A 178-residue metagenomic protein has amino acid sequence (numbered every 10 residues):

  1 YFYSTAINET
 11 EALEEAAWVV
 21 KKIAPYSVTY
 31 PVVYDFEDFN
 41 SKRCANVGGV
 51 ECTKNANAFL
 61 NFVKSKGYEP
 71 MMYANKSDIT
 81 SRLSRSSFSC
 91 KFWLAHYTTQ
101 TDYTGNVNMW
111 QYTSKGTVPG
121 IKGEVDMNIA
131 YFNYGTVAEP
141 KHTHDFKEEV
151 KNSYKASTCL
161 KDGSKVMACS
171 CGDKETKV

Functional and structural regions predicted by a protein language model:
Y1-G67: Substrate-binding cleft of extracellular glycoside hydrolase catalytic domains
Y1-Y3, Y30-F36, E69-Y73, K91-L94 (+1 more regions): Structural recognition of the beta-strand scaffold that forms the well-ordered cores of secreted hydrolase catalytic
N8-A12, S41-G49, I79-R85, D102-T104 (+1 more regions): Extracytoplasmic/secreted cell-surface and envelope-processing proteins
V20-K22, T29-D35, I79-L94: Accessory recognition modules or surfaces
D38-N40, K76, T98: A mature extracytoplasmic/lumenal domain signature
V63-S81: Aromatic-lined carbohydrate-recognition surfaces of secreted/lumenal glycan-active proteins
S86-P140: Functionally critical loop-and-helix segments that line ligand-binding/catalytic clefts of soluble enzyme domains
P140-V178: Thrombospondin type-1
